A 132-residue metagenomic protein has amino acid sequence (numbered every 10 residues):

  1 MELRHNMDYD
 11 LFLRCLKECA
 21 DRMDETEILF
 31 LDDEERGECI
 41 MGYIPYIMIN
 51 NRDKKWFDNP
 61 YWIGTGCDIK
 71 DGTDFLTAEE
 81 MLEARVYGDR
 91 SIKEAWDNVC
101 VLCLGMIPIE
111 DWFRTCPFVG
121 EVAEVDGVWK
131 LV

Functional and structural regions predicted by a protein language model:
M1-E2, K130-V132: Short intrinsically disordered terminal tails
M1-L29: Negatively charged, low-complexity tracts enriched in Asp/Glu with abundant Ser/Thr
C15-R22, A84-G88, L102, V119: Surface-exposed polar/charged interaction patches
D32: Short, positively charged
R36-T115: Acidic, low-complexity, intrinsically disordered interaction modules
G37, G120-E124: Assembly/interface hotspot detector across virion components, adhesins/toxins, and nucleic-acid enzymes
A123-E124, W129-L131: Short linear proline/tyrosine/threonine-rich motifs used for host-factor recruitment and membrane trafficking/assembly
